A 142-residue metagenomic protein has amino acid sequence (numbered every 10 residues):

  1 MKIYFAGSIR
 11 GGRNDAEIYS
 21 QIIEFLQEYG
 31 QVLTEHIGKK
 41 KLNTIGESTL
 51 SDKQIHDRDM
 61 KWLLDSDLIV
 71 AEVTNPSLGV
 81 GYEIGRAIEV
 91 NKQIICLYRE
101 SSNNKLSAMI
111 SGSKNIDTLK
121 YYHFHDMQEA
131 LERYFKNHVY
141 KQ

Functional and structural regions predicted by a protein language model:
M1-Q142: Conserved catalytic or regulatory cores that recognize and/or transform ribose-phosphate-containing ligands
